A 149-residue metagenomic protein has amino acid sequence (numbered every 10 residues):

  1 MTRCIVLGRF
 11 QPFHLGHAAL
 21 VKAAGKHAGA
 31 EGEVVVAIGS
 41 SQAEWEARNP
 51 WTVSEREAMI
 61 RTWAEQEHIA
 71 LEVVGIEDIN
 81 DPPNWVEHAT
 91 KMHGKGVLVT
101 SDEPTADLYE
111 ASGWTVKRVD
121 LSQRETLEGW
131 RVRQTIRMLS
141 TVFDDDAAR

Functional and structural regions predicted by a protein language model:
M1-R149: Nucleotidyltransferase catalytic core that binds NTPs
